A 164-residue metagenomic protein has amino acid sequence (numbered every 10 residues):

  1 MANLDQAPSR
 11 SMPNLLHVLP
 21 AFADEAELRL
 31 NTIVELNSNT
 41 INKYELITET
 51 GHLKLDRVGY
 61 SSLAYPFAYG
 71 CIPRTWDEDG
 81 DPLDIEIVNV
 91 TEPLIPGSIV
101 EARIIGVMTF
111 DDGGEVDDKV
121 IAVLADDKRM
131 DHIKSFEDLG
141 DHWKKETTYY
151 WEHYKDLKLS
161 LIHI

Functional and structural regions predicted by a protein language model:
L4-L53: N- or domain-start disorder-to-order transition segments that initiate the globular core
L36, R74, V90: Residues immediately flanking
L53-D81: Short, well-structured hydrophobic secondary-structure segments
A68-Y69, D79, D84-V90, L94-I95: Compact, glycine-rich, soluble single-domain proteins
L83-N89, S98-G106, F136: "Short basic amphipathic alpha-helical interaction patches in structured regions
I95-D126: A structural-propensity feature for long, helix-poor, extended segments
G114-L159: Well-ordered alpha/beta subsegment
I162-I164: Conserved small/polar residues in nucleotide/adenosyl-binding loops
